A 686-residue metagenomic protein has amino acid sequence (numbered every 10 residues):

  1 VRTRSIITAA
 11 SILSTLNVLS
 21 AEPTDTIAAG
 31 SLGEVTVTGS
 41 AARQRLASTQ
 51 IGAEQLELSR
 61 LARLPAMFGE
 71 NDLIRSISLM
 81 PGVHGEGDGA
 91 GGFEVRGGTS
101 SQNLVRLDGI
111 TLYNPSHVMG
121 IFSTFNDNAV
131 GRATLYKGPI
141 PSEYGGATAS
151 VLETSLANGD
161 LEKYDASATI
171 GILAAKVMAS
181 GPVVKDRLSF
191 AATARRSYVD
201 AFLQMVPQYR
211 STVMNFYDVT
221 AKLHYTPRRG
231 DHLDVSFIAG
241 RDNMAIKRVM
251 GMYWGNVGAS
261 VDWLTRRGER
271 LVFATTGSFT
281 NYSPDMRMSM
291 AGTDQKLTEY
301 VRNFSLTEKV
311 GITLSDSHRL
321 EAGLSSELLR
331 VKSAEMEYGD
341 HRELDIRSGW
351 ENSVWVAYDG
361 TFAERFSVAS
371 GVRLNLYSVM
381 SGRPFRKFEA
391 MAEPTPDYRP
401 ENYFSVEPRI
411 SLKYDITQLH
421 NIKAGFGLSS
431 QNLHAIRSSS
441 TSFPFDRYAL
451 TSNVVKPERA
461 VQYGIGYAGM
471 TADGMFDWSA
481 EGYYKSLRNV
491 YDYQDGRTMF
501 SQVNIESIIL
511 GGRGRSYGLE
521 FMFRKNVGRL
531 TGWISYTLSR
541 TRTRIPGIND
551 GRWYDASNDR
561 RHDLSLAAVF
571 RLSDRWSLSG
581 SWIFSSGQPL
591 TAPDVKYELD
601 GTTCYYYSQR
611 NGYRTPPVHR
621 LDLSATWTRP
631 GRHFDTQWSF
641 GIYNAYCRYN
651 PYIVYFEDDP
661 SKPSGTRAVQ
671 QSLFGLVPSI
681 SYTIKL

Functional and structural regions predicted by a protein language model:
P23, V199, G230-N303, R330-R347 (+1 more regions): Flexible loop and strand-edge segments within Gram-negative outer membrane beta-barrel domains
S48-N103, L107-I140, A157: Periplasmic N-terminal accessory/gating domains of Gram-negative outer-membrane beta-barrel systems
G171-Y198, Q208-N243, G251-T275, I312-L320 (+1 more regions): Transmembrane beta-barrel wall of Gram-negative outer-membrane proteins
S283, R330-E335, S378-A390, Y414 (+4 more regions): Surface-exposed extracellular loop regions of Gram-negative outer-membrane beta-barrel proteins, predominantly
N303-K309, E351-W355, L450-K456, Q462 (+3 more regions): Outer membrane beta-barrel strand-and-loop segments of large Gram-negative receptors, especially TonB-dependent
S326-N421, N432-L433, I548-G551: Signature of Gram-negative outer-membrane beta-barrel scaffolds
Y483-S486, S507-D594: Gram-negative outer-membrane beta-barrel transporters
R575, F584-G601, P616-R620, T626-L686: C-terminal beta-signal and adjacent terminal beta-strands/loops of Gram-negative outer-membrane beta-barrel proteins
